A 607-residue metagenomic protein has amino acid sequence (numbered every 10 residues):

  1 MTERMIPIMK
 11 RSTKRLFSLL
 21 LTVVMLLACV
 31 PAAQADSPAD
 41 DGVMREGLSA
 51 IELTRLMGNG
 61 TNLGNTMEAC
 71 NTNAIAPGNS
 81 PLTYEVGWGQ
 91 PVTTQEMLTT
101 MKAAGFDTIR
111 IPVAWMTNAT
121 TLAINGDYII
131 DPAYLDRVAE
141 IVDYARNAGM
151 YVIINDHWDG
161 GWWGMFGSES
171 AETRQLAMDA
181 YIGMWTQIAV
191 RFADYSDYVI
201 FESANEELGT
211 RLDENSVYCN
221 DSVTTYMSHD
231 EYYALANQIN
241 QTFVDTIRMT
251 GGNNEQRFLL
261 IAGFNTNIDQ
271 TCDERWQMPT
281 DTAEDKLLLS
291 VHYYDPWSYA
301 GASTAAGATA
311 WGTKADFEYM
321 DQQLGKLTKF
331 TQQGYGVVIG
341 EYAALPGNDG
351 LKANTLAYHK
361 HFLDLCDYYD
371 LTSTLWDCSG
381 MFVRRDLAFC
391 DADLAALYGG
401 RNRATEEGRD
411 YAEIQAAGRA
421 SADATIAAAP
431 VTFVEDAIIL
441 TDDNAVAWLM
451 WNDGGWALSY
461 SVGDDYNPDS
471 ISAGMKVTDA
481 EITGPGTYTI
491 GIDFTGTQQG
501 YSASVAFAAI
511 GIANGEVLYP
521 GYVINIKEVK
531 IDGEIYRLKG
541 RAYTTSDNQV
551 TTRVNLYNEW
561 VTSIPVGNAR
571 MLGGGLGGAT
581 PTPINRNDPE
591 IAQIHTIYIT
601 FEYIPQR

Functional and structural regions predicted by a protein language model:
M1-A39, M44, L48, S373: Gram-positive cell-envelope targeting signals
A35-T108: N-terminal carbohydrate-binding accessory modules
G64-T93, L122-I130, T173, S298-Y319: Acidic/histidine-rich helix-loop elements that form or flank divalent-metal/phosphate-binding sites at the catalytic
W88-I109, A119, I124-W158, W162-S203 (+1 more regions): An active-site-proximal structural segment forming one wall of the substrate-binding cleft that immediately precedes
V92-A114, Q323-F330, L363-L365, T372: Catalytic domains of carbohydrate-active enzymes, especially glycoside hydrolases
Q175-T309, G325-A344, Y368-L371: Active-site region of glycoside hydrolase catalytic domains
D349-F433: Aromatic-rich peripheral "rim/lid" segments of glycoside hydrolase catalytic domains that contact and position glycan
G491-P520, V566-E590, I594-Y598: Extracellular beta-strand ligand-recognition surfaces/modules
